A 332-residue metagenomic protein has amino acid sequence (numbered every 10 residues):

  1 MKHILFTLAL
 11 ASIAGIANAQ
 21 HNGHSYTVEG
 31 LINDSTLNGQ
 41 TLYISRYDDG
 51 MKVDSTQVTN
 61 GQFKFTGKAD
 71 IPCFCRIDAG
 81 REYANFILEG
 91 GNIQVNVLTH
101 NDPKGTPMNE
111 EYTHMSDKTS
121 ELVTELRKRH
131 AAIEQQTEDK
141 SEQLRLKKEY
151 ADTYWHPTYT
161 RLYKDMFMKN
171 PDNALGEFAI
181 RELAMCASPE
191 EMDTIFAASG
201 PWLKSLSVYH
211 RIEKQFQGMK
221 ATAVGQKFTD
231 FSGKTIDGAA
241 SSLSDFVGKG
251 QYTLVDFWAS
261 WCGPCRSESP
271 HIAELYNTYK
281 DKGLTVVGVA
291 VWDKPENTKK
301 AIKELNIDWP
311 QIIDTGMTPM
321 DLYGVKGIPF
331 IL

Functional and structural regions predicted by a protein language model:
M1-Y26: Bacterial Sec-dependent N-terminal signal peptides
Q20-R161, D165: A non-transmembrane, solvent-exposed segment enriched in polar/low-complexity residues
G61, D281-N297, N306-M317: Thiol-based oxidoreductase modules, predominantly thioredoxin-like and allied folds used for disulfide exchange
G80-Y83, R145, H156-K227: N-terminal targeting signals for export/organelle localization
S232-T253: A short beta-strand-turn-helix
Q251-T253, F257-E274: Conserved redox-active cysteine motifs that mediate thiol-disulfide chemistry, especially di-cysteine Cys-X(1-2)-Cys
L254-V255, V286, I331: Hydrophobic beta-strand anchors of alpha/beta hydrolase catalytic cores
K303-I307, T315-L332: Thiol/disulfide oxidoreductase modules built on the thioredoxin-like
